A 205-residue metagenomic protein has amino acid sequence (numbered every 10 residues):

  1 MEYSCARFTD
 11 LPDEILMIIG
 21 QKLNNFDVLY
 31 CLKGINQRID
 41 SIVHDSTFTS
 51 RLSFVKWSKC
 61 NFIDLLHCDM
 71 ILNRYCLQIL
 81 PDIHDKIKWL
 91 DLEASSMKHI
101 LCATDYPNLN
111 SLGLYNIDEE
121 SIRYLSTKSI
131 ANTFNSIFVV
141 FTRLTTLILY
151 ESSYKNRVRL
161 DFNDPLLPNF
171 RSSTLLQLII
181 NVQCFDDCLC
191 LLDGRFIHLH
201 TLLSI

Functional and structural regions predicted by a protein language model:
M1-I205: Eukaryote-biased activation of long, low-complexity terminal tails and linkers
